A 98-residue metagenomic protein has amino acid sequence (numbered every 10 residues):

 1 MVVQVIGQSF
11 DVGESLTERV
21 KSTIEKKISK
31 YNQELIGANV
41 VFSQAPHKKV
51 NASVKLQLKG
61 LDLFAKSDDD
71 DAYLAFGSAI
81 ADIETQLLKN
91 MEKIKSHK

Functional and structural regions predicted by a protein language model:
M1-K98: N-terminal, polar/charged subdomain of small-to-medium soluble alpha/beta proteins
